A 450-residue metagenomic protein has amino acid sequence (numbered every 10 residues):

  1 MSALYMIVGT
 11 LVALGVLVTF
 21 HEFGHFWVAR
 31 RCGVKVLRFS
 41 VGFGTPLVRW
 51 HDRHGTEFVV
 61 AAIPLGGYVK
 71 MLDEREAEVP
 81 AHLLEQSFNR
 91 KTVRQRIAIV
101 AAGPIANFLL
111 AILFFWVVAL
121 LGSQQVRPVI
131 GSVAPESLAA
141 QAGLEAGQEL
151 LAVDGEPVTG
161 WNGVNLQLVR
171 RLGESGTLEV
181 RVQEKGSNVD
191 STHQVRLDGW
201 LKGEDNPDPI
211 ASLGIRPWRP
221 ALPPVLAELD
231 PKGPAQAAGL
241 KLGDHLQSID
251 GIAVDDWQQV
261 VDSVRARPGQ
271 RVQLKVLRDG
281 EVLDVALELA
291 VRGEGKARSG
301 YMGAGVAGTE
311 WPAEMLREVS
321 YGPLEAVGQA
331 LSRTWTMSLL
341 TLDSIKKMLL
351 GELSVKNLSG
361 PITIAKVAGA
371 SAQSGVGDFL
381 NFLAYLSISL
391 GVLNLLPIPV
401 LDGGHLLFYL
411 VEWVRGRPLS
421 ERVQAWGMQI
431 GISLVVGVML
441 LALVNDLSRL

Functional and structural regions predicted by a protein language model:
S2, M6-T10, K91-V100, N107 (+1 more regions): Residue-level signature of transmembrane alpha-helical entry/exit and packing/kink sites in multi-pass membrane
T19, F23-V28, I105, L109 (+2 more regions): Active-site His/Glu-centered metal-binding helix of metallohydrolases
H21, V60, G103, N394 (+2 more regions): Divalent metal-coordination and catalytic microenvironments
R30-A111, Q183, N188-L197, E204-D208 (+6 more regions): Membrane-embedded helix-turn/re-entrant segments that form the catalytic/gating core of multi-pass membrane enzymes
R31-G33, F114-S132, V444-L450: Aromatic-capped interface at the extracytoplasmic side of an N-terminal signal-anchor transmembrane helix
L72-A81, F88-K91, G131-G199: Juxtamembrane extramembrane loops of integral membrane proteins
Q86-R94, D208-A237, L242-S248, I252-A253 (+4 more regions): Functional transmembrane alpha-helices
P128-S132, A139, L222-E228: Short beta-strand segments of a lipoyl-like beta-sandwich/carrier module
